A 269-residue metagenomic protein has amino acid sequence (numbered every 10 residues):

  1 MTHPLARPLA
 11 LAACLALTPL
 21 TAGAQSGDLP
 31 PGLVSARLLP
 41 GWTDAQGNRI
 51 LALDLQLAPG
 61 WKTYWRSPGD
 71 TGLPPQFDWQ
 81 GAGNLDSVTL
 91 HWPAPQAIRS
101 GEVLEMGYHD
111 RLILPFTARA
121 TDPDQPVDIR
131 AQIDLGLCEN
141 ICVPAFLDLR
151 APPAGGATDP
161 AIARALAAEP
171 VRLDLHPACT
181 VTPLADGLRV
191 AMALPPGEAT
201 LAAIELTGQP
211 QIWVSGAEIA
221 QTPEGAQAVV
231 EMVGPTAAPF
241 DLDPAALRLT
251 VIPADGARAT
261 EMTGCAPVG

Functional and structural regions predicted by a protein language model:
M1-A10: Bacterial N-terminal signal peptides that target proteins for export
P19-T21: N-terminal signal peptide c-region/cleavage motif recognized by signal peptidases
G23-G269: Extracellular/lumen-exposed scaffold segments
